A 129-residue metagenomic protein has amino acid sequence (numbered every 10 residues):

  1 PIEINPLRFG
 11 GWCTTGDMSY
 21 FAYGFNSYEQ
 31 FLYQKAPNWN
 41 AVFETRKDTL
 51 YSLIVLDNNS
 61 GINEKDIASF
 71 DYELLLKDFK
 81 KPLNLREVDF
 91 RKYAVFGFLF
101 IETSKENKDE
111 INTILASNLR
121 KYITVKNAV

Functional and structural regions predicted by a protein language model:
N5-A22: Glycine-rich phosphate/pyrophosphate-binding beta-alpha loops
N5-F9, Y28, V55-D57: Residue-level signal for functionally critical sites in structured catalytic/ligand-binding pockets
Y23-S27: Catalytic-loop motifs flanking and including active-site residues across diverse enzymes
Q30-V129: Peripheral (often C-terminal) accessory segments that flank ATP-dependent C-N-forming ligase machineries
